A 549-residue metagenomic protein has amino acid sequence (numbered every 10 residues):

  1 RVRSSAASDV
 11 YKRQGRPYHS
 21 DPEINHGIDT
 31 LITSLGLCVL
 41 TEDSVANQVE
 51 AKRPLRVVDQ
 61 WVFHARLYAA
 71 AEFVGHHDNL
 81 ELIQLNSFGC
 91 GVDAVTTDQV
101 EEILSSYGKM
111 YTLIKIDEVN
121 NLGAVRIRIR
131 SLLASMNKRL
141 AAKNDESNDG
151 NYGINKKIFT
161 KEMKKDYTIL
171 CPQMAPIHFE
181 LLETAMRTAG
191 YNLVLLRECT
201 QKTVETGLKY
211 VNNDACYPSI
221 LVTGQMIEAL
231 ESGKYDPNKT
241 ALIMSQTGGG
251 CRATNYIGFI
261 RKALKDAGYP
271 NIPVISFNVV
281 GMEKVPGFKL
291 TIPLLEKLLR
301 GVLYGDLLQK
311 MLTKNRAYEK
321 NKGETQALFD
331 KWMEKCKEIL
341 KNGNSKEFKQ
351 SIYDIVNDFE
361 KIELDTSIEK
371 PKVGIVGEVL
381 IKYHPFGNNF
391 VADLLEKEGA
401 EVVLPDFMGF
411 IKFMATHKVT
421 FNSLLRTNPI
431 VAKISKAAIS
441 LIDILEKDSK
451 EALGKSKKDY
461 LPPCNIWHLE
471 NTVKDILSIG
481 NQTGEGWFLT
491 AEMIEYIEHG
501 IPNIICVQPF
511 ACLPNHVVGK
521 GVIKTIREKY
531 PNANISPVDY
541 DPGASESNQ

Functional and structural regions predicted by a protein language model:
R1-A7: Single conserved hydrophobic/aromatic residue that forms the stacking wall/gate of nucleotide- or nucleobase-binding
K12, Y18-S20, D365-E369, G374-L453: Extended, H/D-rich, highly charged conserved domains that either
N25-E42, L104-Y107, T184-N192, D266 (+2 more regions): Short helix-loop-beta junction
D29-T30, L37-A69, S435-T490: Active-site rim loops that border cofactor/substrate pockets in soluble metabolic enzymes
L37-D59, I116-G123, V194-N212, I275-P286 (+2 more regions): Short connector loops at secondary-structure junctions
A46-V92, E205-K234, G249, L477-H499: Glycine-rich, anion-gripping cofactor-binding loops and their flanking helix/strand elements in enzyme active sites
G75, N86-T160, K165-I169, R261 (+3 more regions): Peripheral docking tails and interdomain loops at the edges of cofactor- or intermediate-handling domains
L294-F348: Long, well-ordered, tryptophan-enriched scaffold segments
